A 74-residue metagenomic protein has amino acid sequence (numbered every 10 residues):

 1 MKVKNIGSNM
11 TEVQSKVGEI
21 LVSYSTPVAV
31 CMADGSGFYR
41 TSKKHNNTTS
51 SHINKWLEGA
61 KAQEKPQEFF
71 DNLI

Functional and structural regions predicted by a protein language model:
M1-I74: Terminal leader/tail segments of proteins
